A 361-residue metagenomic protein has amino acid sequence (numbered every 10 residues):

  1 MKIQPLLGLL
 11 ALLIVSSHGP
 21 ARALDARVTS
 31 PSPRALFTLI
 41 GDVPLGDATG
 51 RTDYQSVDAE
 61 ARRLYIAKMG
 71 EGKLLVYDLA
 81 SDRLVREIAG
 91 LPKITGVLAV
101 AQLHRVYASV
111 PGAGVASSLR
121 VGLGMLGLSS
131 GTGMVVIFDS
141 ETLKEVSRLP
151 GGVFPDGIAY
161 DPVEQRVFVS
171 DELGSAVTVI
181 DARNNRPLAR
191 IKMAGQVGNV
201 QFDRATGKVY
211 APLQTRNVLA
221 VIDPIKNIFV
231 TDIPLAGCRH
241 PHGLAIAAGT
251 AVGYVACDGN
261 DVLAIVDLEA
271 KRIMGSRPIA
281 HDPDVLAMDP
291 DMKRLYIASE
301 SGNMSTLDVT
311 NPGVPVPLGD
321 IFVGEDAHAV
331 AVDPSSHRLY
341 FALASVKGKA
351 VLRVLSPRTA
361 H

Functional and structural regions predicted by a protein language model:
M1-L7: Bacterial N-terminal signal peptides that target proteins for export
L12-L13, H18-H361: Predominantly soluble domains enriched in secretory-pathway, periplasmic, or organellar proteins
